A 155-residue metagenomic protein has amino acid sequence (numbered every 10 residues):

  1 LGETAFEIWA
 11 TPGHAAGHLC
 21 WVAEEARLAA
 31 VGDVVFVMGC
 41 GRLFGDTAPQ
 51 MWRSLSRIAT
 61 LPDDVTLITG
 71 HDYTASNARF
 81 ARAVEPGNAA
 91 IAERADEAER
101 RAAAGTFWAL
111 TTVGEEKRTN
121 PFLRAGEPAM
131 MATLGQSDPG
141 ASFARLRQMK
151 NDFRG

Functional and structural regions predicted by a protein language model:
L1-E85, A144-R147, F153: Catalytic core of the metallo-beta-lactamase
R53-T66, A75-G155: Accessory terminal helices/loops
